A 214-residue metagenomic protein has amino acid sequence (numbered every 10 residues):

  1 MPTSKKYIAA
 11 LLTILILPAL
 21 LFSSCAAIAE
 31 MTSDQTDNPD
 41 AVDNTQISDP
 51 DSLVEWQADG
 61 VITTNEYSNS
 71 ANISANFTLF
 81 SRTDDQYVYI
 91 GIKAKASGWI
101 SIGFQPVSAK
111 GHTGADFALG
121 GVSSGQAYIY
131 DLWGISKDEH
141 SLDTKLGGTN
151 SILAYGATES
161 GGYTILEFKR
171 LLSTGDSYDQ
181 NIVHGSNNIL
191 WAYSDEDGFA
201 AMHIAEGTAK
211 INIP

Functional and structural regions predicted by a protein language model:
P2-L12: Bacterial N-terminal signal peptides that target proteins for export
L12-S23: Bacterial N-terminal signal peptides
F22-D34: Bacterial lipoprotein signal-peptidase II cleavage site
N38-P214: Extracellular-facing/secreted segment signature in eukaryotic proteins
